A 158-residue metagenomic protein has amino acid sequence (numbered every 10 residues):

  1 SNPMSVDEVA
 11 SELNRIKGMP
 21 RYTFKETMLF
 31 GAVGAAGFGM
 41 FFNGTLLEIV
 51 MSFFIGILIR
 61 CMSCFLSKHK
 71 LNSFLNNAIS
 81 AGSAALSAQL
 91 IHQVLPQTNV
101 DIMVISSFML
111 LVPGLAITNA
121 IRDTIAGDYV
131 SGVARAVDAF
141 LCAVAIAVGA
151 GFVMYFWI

Functional and structural regions predicted by a protein language model:
S1, K17, F41-F42, T124-I125 (+1 more regions): Hydrophobic residues in alpha-helical segments
S1-F24: Cytosolic regulatory and coupling regions of membrane transport/channel systems
N2, V6-V9, S80, L110 (+2 more regions): Generic structural signal for well-ordered, non-membrane alpha-helical segments in soluble metabolic enzymes
S5-E8, R21, L29, V33 (+2 more regions): Juxtamembrane loop-helix boundary motifs flanking transmembrane segments in multi-pass membrane proteins
E12-I16, I59-K70, A116-V130: C-terminal ends of transmembrane helices
R15, E48, M103-S107: Hydrophobic alpha-helical transmembrane segments of multi-pass small-molecule transporters/permeases
R21-P96: Core alpha-helical transmembrane segments of integral membrane proteins
Q93-I158: Generic detector of multi-pass transmembrane helix bundles and their immediately adjacent loops in polytopic membrane
